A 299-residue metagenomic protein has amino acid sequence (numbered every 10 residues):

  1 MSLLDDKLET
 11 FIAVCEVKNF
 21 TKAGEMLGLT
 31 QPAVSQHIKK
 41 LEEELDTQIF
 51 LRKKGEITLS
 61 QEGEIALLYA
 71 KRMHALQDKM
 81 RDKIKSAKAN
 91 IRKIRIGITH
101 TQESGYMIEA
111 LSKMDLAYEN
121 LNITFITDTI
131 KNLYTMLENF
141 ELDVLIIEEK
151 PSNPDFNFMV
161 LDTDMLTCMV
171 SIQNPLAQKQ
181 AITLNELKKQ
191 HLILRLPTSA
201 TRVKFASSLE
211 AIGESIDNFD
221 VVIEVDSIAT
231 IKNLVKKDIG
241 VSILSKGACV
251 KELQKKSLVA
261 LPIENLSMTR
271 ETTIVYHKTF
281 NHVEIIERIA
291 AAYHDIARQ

Functional and structural regions predicted by a protein language model:
I12-T30: Short helix-boundary/capping micro-motifs
E42-L59: A short LG(V/I)-centered, amphipathic sequence patch enriched for acidic residue(s) preceding the LG motif
K88, D155-L166, V170-I193, P197: Flexible hinge/capping segments at coil-to-helix
I91-P154, E224: Central regulatory/effector-binding core of bacterial HTH transcription factors
Y106, V259-Q299: A late-sequence structural motif
T129-Y134, E138-E141, I147-E148, S207-L258: Hydrophobic hinge/microswitch elements
N153-V160, D164, K179, A229-K278: Beta-alpha-beta core module
L192-G213, V283: Secondary-structure junction motif
